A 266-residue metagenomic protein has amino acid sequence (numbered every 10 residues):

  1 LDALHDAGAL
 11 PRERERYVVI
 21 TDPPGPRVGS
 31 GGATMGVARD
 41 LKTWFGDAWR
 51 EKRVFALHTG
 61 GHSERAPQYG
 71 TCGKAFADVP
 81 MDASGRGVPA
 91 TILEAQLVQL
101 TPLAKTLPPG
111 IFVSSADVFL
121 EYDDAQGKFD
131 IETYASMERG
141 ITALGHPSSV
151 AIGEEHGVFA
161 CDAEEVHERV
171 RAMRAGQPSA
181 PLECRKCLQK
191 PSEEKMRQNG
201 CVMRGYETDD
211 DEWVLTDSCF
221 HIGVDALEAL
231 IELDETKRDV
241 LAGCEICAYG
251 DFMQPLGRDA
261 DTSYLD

Functional and structural regions predicted by a protein language model:
L1-D266: Unchanged
